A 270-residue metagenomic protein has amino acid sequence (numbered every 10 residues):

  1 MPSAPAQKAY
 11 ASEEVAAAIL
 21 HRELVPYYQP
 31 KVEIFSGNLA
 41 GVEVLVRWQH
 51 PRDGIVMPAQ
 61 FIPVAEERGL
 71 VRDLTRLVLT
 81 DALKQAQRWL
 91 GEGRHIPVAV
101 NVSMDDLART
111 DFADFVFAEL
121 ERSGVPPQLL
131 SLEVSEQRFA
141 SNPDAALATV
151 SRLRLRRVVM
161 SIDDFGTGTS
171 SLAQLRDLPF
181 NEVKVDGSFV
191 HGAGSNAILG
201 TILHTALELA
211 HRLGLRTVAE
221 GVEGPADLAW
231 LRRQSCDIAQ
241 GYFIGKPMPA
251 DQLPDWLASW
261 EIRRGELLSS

Functional and structural regions predicted by a protein language model:
M1-Q7, I34-N38, P51, S103-T110 (+2 more regions): EAL-family c-di-GMP phosphodiesterase catalytic domain
S3-Q29: Short, basic/aromatic recognition patches
L24, L70, V125, V158 (+1 more regions): Short glycine/serine/threonine/alanine-rich loop segments
V25-P63, A82, F117, N181-V183 (+1 more regions): A short, well-structured catalytic beta-strand-centered motif of the EAL phosphodiesterase domain for c-di-GMP
F35-E43, L70-A145, G221: Catalytic core of bacterial c-di-GMP phosphodiesterases, primarily the EAL and HD-GYP domains, capturing alpha-helical
V44, V64-A65, V78-A86, F115-V116 (+4 more regions): Structural preference for long, well-ordered alpha-helical segments in enzyme cores
I62-P63, R72, S151, H191 (+1 more regions): Conserved long alpha-helical elements within nucleotide-processing catalytic cores of c-di-GMP signaling and class III
